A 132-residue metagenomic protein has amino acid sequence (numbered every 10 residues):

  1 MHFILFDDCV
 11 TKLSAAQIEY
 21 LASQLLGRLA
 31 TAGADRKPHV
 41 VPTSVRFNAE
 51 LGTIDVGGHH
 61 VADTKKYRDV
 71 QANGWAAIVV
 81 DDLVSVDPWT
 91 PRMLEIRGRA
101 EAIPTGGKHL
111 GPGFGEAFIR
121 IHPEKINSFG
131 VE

Functional and structural regions predicted by a protein language model:
M1-E132: Binding-site signature for planar aromatic cofactors or substrates
